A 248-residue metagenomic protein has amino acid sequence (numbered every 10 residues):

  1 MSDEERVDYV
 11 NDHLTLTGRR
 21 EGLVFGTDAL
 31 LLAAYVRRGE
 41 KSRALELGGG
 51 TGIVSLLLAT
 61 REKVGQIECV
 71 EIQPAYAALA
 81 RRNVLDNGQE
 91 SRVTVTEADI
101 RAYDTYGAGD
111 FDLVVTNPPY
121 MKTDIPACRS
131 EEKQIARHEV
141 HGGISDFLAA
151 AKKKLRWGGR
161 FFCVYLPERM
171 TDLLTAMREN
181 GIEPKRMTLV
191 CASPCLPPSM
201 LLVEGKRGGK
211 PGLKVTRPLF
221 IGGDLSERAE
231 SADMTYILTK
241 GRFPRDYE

Functional and structural regions predicted by a protein language model:
M1-G39: Class I SAM-dependent transferase core
T15, Q66, R92-T94, E183-R186: Conserved beta-strand segments of alpha/beta enzyme cores
T17, E21, F25, H141-P198: Conserved Class I SAM-dependent methyltransferase catalytic core
L32, N117, F147, G205: Residue-level signal for inorganic ion chemistry
A33, S130-K133, E179-N180: Glycine-rich, phosphate-binding/catalytic loops in enzymes
A34-A127: Conserved SAM/SAH cofactor-binding pocket of Class I
P118-D146: Mobile active-site "lid"/loop adjacent to the S-adenosyl-L-methionine
P197-E248: SAM/dcSAM-binding transferase cores
